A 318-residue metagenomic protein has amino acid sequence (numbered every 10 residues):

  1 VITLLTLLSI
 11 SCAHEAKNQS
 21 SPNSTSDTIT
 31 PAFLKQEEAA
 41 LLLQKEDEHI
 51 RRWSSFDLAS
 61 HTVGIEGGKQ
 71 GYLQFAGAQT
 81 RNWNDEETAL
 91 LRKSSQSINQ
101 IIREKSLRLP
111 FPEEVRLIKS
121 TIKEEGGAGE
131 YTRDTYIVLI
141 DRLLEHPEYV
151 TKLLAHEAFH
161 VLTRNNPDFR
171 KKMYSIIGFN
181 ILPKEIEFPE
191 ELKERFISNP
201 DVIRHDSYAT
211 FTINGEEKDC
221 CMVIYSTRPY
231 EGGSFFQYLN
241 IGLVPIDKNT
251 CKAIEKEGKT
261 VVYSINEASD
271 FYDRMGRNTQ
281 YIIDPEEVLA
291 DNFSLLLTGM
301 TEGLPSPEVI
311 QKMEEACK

Functional and structural regions predicted by a protein language model:
V1-T3: Sec-dependent signal peptide recognition, specifically the positively charged N-region followed immediately by
I10-S11: C-terminal motif of bacterial Sec signal peptides marking the signal peptidase cleavage site
Q19-A89: N-terminal mature-domain "stem" immediately C-terminal to a signal peptide or N-terminal signal-anchor/transmembrane
L73-D134: Auxiliary, metal-adjacent structural segments of Zn-dependent hydrolase domains
R81, D85-K93, E145-L153, Q280-V288: Soluble non-cytosolic domains of exported or imported proteins
S120-A155, R164: Active-site scaffold of zinc-dependent metalloenzymes
A158-S175: Catalytic Zn2+-binding segment of zinc metalloproteases
S175-K318: Metalloprotease/metallohydrolase-associated module, dominated by Zn2+-dependent proteases
